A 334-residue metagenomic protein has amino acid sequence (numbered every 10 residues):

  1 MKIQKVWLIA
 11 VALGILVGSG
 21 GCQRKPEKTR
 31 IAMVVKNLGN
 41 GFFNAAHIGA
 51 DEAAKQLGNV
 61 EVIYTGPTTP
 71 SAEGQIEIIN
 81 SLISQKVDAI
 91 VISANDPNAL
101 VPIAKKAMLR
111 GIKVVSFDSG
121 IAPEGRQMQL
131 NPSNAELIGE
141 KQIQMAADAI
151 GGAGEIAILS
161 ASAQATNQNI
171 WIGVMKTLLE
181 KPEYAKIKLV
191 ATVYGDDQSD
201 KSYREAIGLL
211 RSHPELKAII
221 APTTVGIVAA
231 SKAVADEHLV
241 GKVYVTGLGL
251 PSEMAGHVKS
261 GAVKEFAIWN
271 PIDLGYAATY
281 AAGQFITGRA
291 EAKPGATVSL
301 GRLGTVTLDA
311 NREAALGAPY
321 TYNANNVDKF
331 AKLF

Functional and structural regions predicted by a protein language model:
M1-R30, Q56, I83, K105-I112 (+1 more regions): Short, low-complexity disordered leader/linker segments with a strong preference for bacterial N-terminal type II
R30-A53, L57, V62-I79, Q85-V87 (+3 more regions): Extracytoplasmic "Venus flytrap"
F42-Q56, I138-Q142, T166-K186, K201 (+3 more regions): Short, solvent-exposed amphipathic alpha-helices that sit in or adjacent to ligand/effector-binding or catalytic
Q56-T68, E155-I158, E180-D197: Short beta-strand elements in bilobed, periplasmic/extracellular small-molecule ligand-binding domains
Q75, L130-I156, K201-Y203, L250-M254 (+1 more regions): Hydrophobic alpha-helical segments within soluble ligand-binding/sensing domains
I92-M108, M175, A191, G195-H257: Hydrophobic alpha-helical
N98-L137, M145-D148, E155, A161 (+2 more regions): Flexible loop/hinge segments that line or gate small-molecule binding clefts
A163-N167, L178-E180, A281-F334: Hinge/cleft segment of the Venus flytrap/periplasmic-binding protein
